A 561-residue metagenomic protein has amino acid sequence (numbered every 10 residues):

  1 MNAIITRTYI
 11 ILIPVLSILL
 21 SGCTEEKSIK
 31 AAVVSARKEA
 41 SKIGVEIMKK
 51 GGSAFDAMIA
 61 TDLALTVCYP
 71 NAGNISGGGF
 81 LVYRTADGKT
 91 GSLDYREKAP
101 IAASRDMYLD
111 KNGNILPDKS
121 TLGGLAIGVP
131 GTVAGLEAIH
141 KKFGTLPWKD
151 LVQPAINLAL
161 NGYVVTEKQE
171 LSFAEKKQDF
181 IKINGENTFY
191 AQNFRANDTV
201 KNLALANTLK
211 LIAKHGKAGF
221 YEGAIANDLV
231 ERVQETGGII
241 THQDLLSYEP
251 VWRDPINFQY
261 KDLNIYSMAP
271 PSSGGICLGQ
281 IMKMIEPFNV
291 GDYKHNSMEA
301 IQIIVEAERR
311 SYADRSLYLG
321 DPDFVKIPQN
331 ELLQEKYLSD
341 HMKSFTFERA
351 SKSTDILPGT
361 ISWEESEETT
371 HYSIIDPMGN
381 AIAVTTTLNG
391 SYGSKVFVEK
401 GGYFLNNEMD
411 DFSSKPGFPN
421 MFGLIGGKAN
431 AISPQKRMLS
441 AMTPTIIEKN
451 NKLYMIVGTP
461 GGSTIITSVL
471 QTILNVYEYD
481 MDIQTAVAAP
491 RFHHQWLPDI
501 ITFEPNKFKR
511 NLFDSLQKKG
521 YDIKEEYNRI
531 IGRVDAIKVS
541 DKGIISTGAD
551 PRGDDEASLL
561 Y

Functional and structural regions predicted by a protein language model:
M1-I11: Bacterial N-terminal signal peptides that target proteins for export
L20-G22: C-terminal motif of bacterial Sec signal peptides marking the signal peptidase cleavage site
E25-K42, E46, A54-G216, F220-E222 (+7 more regions): Noncatalytic scaffold domains of N-terminal-nucleophile
V67-S92, I239-T241, A381-K449, Y479 (+1 more regions): Active-site rim segments in enzyme catalytic domains, especially the processed small/beta chain of N-terminal
I181, G275-G291, I447-M455, G461-V487: M16/insulysin-pitrilysin zinc metalloprotease superfamily fold
P287-T387, F397-G401, P416-G417, I425 (+1 more regions): Internal maturation/activation junctions in enzymes
K436, E478-R529: Extended C-terminal subregions enriched in glycine
